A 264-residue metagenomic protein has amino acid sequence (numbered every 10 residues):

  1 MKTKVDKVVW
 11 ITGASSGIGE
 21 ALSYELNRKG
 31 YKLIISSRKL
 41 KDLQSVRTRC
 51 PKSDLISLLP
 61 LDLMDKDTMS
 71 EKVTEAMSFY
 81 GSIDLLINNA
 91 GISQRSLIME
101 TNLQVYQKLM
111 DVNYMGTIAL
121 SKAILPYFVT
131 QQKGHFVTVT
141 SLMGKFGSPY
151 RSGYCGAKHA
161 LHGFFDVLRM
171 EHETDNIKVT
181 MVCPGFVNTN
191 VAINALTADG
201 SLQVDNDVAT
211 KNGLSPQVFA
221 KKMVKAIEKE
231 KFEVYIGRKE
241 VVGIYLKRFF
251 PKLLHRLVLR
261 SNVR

Functional and structural regions predicted by a protein language model:
S15-S16: Conserved glycine-rich cofactor-binding loop
K29-V46: Conserved glycine-rich Rossmann-like NAD(P)H-binding loop of the short-chain dehydrogenase/reductase
L61-E71, L103: The beta1-alpha1 cofactor-binding region of Rossmann-like NAD(H)/NADP(H)-dependent oxidoreductases
L97-I98, V105-K108: Substrate-binding pocket helix/loop in short-chain dehydrogenase/reductase
S121, A157-A160: Active-site helix of classical SDR
S141: Residue(s) in the substrate-gating loop at a strand-loop-helix junction that position the organic substrate next
T174-R238: SDR active-site lid
